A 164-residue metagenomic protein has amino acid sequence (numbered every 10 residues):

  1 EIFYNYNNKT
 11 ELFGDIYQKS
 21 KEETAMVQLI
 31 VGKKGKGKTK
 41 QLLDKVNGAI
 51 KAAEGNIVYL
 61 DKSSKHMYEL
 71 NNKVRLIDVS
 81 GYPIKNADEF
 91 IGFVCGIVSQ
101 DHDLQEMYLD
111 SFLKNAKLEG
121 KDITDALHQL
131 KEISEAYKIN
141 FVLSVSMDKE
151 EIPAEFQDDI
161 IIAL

Functional and structural regions predicted by a protein language model:
E1-A25: Short, Lys/Arg-enriched N-terminal segments with co-localized hydrophobic residues within the first ~10-30 amino acids
Y4, G14, F90-I91, V142: Compositionally biased, low-structure terminal segments
Y4-N8, Y17, Y59, Y68 (+3 more regions): Sequence-level detector for tyrosine residue identity
E23, M67-N72, D103-Y108: Short amphipathic alpha-helical segments, especially helix-boundary/capping motifs
M26-G96, I152-A154: Conserved P-loop
A53-E54, L70-N72, D101-D103, A136-K138: Short loop/turn elements that form and flank the Walker-type P-loop nucleotide-binding site in RecA-like NTPase cores
D103-L164: Replace "adjacent to P-loop NTPase cores in ATP/GTP-dependent enzymes" with "adjacent to NTP-binding cores
